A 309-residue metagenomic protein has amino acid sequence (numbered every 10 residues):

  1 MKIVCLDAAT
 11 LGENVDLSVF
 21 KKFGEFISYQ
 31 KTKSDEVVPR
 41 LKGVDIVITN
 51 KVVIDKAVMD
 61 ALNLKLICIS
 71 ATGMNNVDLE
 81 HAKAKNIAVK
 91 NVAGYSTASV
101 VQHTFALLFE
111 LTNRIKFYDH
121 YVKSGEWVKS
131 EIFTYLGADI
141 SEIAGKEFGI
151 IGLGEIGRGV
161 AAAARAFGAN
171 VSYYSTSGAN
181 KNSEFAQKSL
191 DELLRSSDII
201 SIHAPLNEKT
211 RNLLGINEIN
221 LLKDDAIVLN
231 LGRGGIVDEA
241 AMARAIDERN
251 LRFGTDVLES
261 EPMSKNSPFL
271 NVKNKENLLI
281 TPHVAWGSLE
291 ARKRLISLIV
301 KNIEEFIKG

Functional and structural regions predicted by a protein language model:
M1-V44: N-terminal glycine-/charge-rich "phosphate-binding" loop or analogous flexible N-terminal tail
Q30, S70-A71, I87-A98, S175: Short beta->alpha connector loops at strand-helix junctions that form conserved, small/polar/Pro-enriched
P39-R40, V58-D60, E192-L193, E218: Structural alpha-helical scaffold elements that stabilize or flank donor/cofactor-binding regions in carbohydrate
V52, T72, D198, A204-L206 (+2 more regions): Short glycine-/small-residue-rich Rossmann-like dinucleotide-binding loops
I87, A93-E147: Phosphate-binding beta-alpha-beta segment of Rossmann-like dinucleotide-binding domains, i.e., the NAD(P)
T134-D224: Rossmann-like dinucleotide/phosphate-binding beta-alpha-beta segment
D225-I227, L231-G309: Rossmann-like dinucleotide-binding domain for NAD(H)/NADP(H)
